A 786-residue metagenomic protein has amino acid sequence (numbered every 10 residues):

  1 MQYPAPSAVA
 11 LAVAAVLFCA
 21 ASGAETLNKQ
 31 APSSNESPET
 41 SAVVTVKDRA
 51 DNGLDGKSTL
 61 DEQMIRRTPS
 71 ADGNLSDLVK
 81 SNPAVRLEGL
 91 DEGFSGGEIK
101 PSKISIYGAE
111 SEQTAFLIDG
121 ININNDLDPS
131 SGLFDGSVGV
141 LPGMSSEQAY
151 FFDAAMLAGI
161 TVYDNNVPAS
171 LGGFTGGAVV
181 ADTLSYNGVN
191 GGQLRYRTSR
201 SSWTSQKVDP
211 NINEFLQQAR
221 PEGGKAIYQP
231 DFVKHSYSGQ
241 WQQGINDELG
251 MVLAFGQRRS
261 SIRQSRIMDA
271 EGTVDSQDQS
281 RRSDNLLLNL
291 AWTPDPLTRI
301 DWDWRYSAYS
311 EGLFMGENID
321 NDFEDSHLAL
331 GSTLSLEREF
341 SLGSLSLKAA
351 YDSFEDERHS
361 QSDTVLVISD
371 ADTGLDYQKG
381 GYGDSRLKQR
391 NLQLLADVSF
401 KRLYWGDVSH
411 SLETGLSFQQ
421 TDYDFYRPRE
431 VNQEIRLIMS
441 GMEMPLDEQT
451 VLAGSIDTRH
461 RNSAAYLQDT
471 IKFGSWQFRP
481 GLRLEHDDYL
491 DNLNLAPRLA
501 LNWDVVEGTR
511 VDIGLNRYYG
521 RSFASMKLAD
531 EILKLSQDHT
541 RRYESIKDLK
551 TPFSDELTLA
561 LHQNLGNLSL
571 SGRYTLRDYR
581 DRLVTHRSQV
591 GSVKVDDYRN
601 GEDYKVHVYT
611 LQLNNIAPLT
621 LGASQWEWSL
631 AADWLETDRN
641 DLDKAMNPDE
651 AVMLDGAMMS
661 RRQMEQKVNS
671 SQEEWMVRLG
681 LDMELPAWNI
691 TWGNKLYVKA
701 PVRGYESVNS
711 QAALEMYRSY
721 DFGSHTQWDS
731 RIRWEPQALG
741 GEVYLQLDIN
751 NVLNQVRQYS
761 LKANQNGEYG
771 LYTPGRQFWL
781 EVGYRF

Functional and structural regions predicted by a protein language model:
L27-P32, A50-P168, A178, P221-K225 (+1 more regions): Periplasmic N-terminal accessory/gating domains of Gram-negative outer-membrane beta-barrel systems
D126, T585, V698-N709, W734-F786: C-terminal beta-signal and adjacent terminal beta-strands/loops of Gram-negative outer-membrane beta-barrel proteins
F152-A155, A169-L171, Y186-G192, G244-L249 (+10 more regions): Short loop/turn motifs that connect adjacent beta-strands in outer-membrane beta-barrel proteins
N190-Q193, A226-S310, H327-F340, G406 (+1 more regions): Transmembrane beta-barrel wall of Gram-negative outer-membrane proteins
L253, L287-S310, F323-L490, T610-D633: Face-selective signature of the C-terminal outer-membrane beta-barrel domain
L347-A350, D356, S360, D504 (+3 more regions): Membrane-embedded beta-barrel scaffold of Gram-negative outer-membrane proteins
Q389-N391, D407-S411, S417-Q419, V451-S569 (+1 more regions): Structural signature of Gram-negative outer-membrane beta-barrels, strongest in the C-terminal barrel of TonB-dependent
K472-Q477, Y574-R580, V590-V708, G783-R785: Gram-negative outer-membrane beta-barrel transporters
